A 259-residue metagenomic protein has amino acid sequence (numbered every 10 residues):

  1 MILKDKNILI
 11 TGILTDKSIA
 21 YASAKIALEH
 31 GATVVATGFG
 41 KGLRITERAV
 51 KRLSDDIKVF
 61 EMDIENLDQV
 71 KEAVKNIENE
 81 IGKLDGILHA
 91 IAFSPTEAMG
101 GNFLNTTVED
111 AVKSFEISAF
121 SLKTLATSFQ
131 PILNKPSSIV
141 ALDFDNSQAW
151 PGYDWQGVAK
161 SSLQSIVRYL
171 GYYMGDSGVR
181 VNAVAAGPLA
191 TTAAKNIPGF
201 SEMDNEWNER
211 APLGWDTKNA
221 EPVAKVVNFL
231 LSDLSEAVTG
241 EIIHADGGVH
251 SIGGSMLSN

Functional and structural regions predicted by a protein language model:
I2-A36: Canonical Rossmann dinucleotide-binding motif of NAD(H)/NADP(H)-dependent dehydrogenases/reductases, specifically
I10, L88, V140-L142, V181-V184 (+3 more regions): Hydrophobic structural elements of the Rossmann-like NAD(P)H-binding subdomain that define the short-chain
G12-S23, A92-P131, K135-D176, P188-T191 (+1 more regions): Catalytic loop of short-chain dehydrogenase/reductase
A27, M174, L230: Aromatic pocket-lining residues of Rossmann-like dinucleotide-binding sites
S54, F60-K71, K75, N79 (+6 more regions): Conserved mid-core segment of classical short-chain dehydrogenase/reductases
V74, L122, A126, V167-R168 (+2 more regions): Short-chain dehydrogenase/reductase
F120, A183, E202-V238, I243-G247: C-terminal helical subdomain
W155, D176, A186-P212, I252-N259: A glycine/serine/threonine-rich, flexible loop-to-helix segment that serves as the NAD(P) cofactor-binding "lid"
